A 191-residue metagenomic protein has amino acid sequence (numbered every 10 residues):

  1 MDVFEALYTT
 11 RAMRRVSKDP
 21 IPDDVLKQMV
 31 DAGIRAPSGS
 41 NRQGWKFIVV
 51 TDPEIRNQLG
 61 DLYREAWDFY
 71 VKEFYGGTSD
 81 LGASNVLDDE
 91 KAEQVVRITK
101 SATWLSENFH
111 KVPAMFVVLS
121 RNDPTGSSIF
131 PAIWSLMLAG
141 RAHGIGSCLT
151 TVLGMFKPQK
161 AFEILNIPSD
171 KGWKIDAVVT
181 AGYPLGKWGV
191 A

Functional and structural regions predicted by a protein language model:
M1-P20, D24-A32, A36: N-terminal targeting/leader regions
E5-M13, W173-A191: C-terminal helix-cap and adjacent tail motif
M29, G33, A114-I164: Small-aliphatic-rich amphipathic alpha-helix that forms the alpha element of a beta-alpha
G39-R42, E107-H110, I167-G172: Solvent-exposed alpha-helices and their adjacent loops that cap or buttress functional pockets in soluble metabolic
S40-T51, A142, V152: Short loop-to-beta-strand entry elements in the cores of soluble alpha/beta enzymes
G44-W45, V112-M115, I175-D176: Short, surface-exposed beta-edge/turn micro-motifs
V49-I129: Glycine/small-residue-rich phosphate/adenosyl-binding loop
E163-D170, V190-A191: Short proline/glycine-enriched turn/loop segments at secondary-structure junctions
